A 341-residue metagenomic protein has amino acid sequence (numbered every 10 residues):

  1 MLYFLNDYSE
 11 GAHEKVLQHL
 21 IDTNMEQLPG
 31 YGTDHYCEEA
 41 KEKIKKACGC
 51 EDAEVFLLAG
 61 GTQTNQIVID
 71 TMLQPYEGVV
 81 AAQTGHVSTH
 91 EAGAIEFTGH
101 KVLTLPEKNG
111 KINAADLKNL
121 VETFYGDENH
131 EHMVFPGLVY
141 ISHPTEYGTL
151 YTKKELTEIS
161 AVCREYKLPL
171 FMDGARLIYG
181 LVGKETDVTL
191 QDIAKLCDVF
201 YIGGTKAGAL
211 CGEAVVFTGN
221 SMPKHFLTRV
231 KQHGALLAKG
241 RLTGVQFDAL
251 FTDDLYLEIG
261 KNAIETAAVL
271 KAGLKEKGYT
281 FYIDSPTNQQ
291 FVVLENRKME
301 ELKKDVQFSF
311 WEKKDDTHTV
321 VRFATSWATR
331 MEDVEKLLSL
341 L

Functional and structural regions predicted by a protein language model:
H13-G60, Q83-S88, A94: Conserved N-terminal alpha-helix of the aminotransferase class I/II PLP-enzyme fold
T71-T89, K118: Conserved PLP-anchoring active-site segment centered on the Schiff-base-forming lysine
Q74-Y76, A268-V269, G273-L341: Conserved C-terminal alpha-helix-loop-beta "cap" of PLP-dependent enzymes that closes/shapes the active-site mouth
G99-G137, I141-P144, Y151-E158: PLP-dependent aminotransferase-class I/II
V102-L103, L170-M172, F281, F308: Hydrophobic beta-strand scaffold residues
K108, F135-P136, S142, L150 (+2 more regions): Active-site C-terminal subdomain of aminotransferase-like
Y151-G183: Catalytic PLP-binding core of fold-type I/II PLP enzymes
